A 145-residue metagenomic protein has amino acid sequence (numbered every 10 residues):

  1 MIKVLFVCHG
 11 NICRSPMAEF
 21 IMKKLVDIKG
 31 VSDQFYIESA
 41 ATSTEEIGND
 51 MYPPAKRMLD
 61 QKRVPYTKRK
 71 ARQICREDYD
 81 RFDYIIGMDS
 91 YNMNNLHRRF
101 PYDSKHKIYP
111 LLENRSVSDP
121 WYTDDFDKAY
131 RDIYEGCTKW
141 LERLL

Functional and structural regions predicted by a protein language model:
M1-D80, E142-L145: Conserved active-site segments centered on acidic
C8, L59, I86-G87, I133: Hydrophobic structural packing positions in well-ordered secondary structure
S15, M88-D89: Replace "coordinates the UDP/GDP/TDP-sugar" with "coordinates nucleotide-activated sugar donors
D78, Y84, S90-L145: Phosphate-binding/catalytic loops
